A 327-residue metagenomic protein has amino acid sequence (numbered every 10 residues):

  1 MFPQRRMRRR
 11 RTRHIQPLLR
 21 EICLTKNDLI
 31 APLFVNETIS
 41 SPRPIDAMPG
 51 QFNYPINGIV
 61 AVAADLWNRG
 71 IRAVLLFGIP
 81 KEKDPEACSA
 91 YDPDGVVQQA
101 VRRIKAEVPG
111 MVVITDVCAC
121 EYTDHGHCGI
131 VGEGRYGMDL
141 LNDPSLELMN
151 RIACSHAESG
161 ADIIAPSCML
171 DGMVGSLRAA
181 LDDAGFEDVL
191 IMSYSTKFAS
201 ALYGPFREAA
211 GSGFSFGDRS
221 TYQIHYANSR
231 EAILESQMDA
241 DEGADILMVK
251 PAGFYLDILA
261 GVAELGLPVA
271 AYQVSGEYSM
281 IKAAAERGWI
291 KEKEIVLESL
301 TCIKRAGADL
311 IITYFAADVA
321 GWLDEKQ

Functional and structural regions predicted by a protein language model:
M1-R20: N-terminal amphipathic/basic leader segments beginning at the initiator methionine
F2-Q4, T25-I30, N36-Q327: Alpha/beta enzyme core
